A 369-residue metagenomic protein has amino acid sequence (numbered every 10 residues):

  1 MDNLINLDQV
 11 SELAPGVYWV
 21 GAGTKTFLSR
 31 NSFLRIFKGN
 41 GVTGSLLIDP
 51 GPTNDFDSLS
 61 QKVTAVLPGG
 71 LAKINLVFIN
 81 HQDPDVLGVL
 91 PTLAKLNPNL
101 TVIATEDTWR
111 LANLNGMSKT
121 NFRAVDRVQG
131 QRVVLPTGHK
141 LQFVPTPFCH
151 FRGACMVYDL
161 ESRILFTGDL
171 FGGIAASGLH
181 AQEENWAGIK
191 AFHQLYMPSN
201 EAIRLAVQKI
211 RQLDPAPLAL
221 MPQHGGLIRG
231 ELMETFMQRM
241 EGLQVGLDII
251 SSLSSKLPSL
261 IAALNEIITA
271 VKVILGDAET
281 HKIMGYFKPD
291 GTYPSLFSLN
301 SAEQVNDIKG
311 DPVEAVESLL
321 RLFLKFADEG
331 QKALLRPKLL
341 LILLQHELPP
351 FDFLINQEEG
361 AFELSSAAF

Functional and structural regions predicted by a protein language model:
N3-L67, M156-D159, R163-T167: Conserved beta-strand hairpin/beta-sheet module of binuclear metal-dependent hydrolase folds, prominently
E12, I103-A154, Y196-Q208: Metallo-beta-lactamase
I48-P50, K73-Q82, T101-E106, L165-G168 (+2 more regions): Active-site neighborhood of phospho(di)ester-bond hydrolases with catalytic His/Asp-centered motifs
D55-I103: Active-site metal-binding motif and surrounding structural segment of the metallo-beta-lactamase
K140, P147-E231, L243-Q244, I249-I250: Metallo-beta-lactamase
E241-I261: Short, flexible loop segments at boundaries between secondary-structure elements
G310-F369: C-terminal non-catalytic accessory extensions
